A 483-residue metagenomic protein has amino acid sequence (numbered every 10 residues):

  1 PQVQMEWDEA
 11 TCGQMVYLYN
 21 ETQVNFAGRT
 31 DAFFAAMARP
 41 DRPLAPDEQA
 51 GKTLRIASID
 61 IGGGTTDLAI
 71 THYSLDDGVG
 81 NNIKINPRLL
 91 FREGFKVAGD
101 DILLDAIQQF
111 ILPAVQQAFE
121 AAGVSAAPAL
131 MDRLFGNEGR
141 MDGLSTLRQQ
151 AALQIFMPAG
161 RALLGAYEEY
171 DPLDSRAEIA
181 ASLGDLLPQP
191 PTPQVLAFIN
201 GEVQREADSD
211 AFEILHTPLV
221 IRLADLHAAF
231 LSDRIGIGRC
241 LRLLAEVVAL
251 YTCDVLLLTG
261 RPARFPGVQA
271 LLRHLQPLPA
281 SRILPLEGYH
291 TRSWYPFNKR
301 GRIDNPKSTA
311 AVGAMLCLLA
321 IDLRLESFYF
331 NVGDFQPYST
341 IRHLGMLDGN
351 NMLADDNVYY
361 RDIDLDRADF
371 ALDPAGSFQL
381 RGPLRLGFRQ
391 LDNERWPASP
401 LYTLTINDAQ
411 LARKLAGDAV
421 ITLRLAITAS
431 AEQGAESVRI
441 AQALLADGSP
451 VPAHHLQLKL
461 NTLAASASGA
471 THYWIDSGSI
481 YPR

Functional and structural regions predicted by a protein language model:
P1-D47, G51, N86-L90, G94 (+2 more regions): N-terminal phosphate-binding loop and flanking beta/alpha elements of the actin-like ATPase fold
Q2, P40-T53, D142-L153, F212-I221: Intrinsically disordered, low-complexity acidic Ser/Thr-rich regulatory segments
V3-Q23, D100, L104-D105, L284-R342: Glycine-rich phosphate-binding/hydrolytic loop that grips phosphoryl groups
A10-T11, A50-S74, G99, G260-A263: A short acidic Gly-Thr/Ser loop motif
Q14, L18-T22, Y73, F110-A118 (+3 more regions): A generic secondary-structure signal for well-formed alpha-helical elements
D31-A50, L54-R55, D60-G63, A121-R133 (+1 more regions): Extended, charge-rich low-complexity interaction segments
I70-D210, L323-P397, L401-L404: Phosphate-binding glycine-rich/basic clefts of nucleotide- and phosphate-handling proteins, predominantly
N357-R483: Long C-terminal appendages of very large multidomain proteins
